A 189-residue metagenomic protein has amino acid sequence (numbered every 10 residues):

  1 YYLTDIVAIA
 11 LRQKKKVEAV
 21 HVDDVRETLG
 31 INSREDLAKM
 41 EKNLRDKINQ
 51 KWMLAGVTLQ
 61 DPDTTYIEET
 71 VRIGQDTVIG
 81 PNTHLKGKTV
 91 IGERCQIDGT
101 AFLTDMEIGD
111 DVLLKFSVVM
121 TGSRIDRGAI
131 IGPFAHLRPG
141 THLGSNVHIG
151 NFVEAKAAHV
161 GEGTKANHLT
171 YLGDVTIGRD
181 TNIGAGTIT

Functional and structural regions predicted by a protein language model:
Y1-T64, E69-V71, D76: Terminal amphipathic alpha-helical/low-complexity segments used for targeting or macromolecular assembly
T58-T189: Structural signal for interior beta-strand "rungs" in well-ordered beta-sheet cores of soluble enzyme domains
